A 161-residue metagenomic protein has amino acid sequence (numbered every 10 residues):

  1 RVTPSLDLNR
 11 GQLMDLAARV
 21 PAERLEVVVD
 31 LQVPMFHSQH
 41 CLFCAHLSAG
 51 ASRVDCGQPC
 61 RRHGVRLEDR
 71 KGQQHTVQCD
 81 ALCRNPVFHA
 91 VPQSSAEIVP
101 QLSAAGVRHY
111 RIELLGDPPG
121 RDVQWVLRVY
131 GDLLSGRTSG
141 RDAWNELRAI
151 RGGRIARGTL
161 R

Functional and structural regions predicted by a protein language model:
T3-R161: Active-site pocket-lining/capping segments in soluble small-molecule metabolic enzymes
